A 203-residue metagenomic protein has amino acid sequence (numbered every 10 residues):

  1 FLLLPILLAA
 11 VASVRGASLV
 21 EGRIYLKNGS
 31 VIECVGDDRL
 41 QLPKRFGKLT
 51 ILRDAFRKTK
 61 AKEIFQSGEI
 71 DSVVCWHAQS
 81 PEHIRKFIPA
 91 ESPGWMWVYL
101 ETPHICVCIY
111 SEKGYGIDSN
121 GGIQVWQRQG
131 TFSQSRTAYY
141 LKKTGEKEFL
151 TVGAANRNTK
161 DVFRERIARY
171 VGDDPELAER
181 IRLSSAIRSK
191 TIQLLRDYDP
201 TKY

Functional and structural regions predicted by a protein language model:
F1, F132-R136, A186-K190: Extracellular interaction modules
L2-A10: Bacterial N-terminal signal peptides
V11-G16: Sec/Tat signal peptide C-region and signal peptidase I cleavage site
S18-V20, D38: Solvent-exposed, well-ordered amphipathic alpha-helical segments that flank/support binding or catalytic loops
V20-N28: A short beta-strand micro-motif
Y25, I32-D174: Aromatic-patch recognition
Y170-Y203: C-terminal partner/receptor-binding element of secreted or periplasmic proteins
